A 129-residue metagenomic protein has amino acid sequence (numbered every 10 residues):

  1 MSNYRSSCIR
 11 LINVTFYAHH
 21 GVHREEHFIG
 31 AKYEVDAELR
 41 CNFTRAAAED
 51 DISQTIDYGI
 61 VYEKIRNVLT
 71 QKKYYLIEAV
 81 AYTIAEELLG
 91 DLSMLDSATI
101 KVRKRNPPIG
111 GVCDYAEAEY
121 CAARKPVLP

Functional and structural regions predicted by a protein language model:
M1-P129: N-terminal, polar/charged subdomain of small-to-medium soluble alpha/beta proteins
